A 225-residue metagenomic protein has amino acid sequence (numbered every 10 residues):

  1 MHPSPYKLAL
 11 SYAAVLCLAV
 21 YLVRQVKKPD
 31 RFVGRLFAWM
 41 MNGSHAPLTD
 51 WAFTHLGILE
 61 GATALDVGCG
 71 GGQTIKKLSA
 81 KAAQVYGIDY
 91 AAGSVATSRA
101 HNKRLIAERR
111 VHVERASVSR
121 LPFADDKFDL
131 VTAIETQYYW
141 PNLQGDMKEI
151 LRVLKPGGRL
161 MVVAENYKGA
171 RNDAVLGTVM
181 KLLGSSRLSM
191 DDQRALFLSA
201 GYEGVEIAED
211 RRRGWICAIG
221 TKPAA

Functional and structural regions predicted by a protein language model:
H2-V33: N-terminal, positively charged/glycine-rich alpha-helical extensions of SAM-dependent methyltransferases
V20-Y21, K28-N42, A46, R159-I219: C-terminal alpha-helical "lid/dimerization" subdomain adjacent to the S-adenosyl-L-methionine
G43-A62: Conserved alpha-helix/loop element of class I SAM-dependent methyltransferases that forms part of the SAM/SAH-binding
T63, G158-R159: Short glycine-centered segments of the SAM/dcSAM-binding site in methyltransferase folds
L65-R120: Class I SAM-dependent methyltransferase SAM/SAH-binding core
S119-L130: A short acidic, Gly/Pro-enriched loop at the edge of an enzyme's catalytic core that lines a small-molecule cofactor
L130-N142: A short SAM/SAH-binding and catalytic strip from SAM-dependent methyltransferases
Q144-P156: A short glycine-rich, Lys/Arg-flanked "PGG" loop and its adjoining helix->strand segment in the class I
